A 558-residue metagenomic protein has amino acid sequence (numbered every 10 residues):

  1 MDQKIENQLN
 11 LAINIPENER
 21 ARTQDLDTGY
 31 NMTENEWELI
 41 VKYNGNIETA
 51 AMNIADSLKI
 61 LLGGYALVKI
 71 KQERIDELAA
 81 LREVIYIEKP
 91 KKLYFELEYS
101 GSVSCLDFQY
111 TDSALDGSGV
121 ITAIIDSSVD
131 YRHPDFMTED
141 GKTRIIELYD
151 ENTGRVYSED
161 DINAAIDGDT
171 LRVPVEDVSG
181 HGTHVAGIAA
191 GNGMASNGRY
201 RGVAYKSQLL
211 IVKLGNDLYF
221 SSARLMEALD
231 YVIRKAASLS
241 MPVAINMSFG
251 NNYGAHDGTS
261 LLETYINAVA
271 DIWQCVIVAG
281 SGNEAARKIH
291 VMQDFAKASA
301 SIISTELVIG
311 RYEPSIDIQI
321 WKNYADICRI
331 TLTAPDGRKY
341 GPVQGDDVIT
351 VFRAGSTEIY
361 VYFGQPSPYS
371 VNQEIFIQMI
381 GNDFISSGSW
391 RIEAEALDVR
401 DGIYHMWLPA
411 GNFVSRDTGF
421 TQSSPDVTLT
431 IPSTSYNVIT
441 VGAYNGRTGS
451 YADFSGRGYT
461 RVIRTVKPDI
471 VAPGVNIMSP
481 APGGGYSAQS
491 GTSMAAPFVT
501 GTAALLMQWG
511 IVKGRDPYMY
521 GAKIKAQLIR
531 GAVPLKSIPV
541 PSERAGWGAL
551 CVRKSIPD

Functional and structural regions predicted by a protein language model:
M1-A66, E73-S113, I121, P134 (+2 more regions): Autoinhibitory N-terminal propeptides
P90, L229-D257, G280-S281, E393-L397: Short acidic, glycine-rich surface-loop motifs adjacent to enzyme active sites
Y110-A223, S240, Q274, E313-P314 (+5 more regions): Subtilisin-like serine protease catalytic core
D126, G282, G491: Active-site glycine-centered loops adjacent to acidic/histidine catalytic or metal-binding residues that shape
Y149-N163, R287-F376, I380-F384, A394-E395 (+1 more regions): Extracellular S/T/G-rich loop segment that most often corresponds to the catalytic His/Ser-adjacent loop
A186-A189, N197, L210-N216, D230-A244 (+4 more regions): Hydrolase catalytic cores
I245, L262-A296, G546-K554: Catalytic cores of secreted or luminal carbohydrate-active enzymes
R400-G411: Edge beta-strands of jelly-roll/beta-sandwich modules across compartments, strongly enriched in secreted/luminal
